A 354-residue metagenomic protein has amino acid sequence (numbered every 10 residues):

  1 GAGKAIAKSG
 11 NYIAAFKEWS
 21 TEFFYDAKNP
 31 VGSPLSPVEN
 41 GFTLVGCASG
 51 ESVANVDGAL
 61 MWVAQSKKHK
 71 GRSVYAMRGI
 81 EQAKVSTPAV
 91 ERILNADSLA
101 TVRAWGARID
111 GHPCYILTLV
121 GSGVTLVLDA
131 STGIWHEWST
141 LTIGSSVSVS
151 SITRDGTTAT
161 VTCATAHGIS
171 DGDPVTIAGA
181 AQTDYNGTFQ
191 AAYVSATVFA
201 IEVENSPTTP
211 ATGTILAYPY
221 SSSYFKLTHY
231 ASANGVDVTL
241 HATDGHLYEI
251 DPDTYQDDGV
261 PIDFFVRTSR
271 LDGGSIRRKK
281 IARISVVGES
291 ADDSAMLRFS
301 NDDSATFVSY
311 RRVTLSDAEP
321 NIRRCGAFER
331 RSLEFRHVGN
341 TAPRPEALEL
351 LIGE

Functional and structural regions predicted by a protein language model:
A2-K4, A104: Domain-scale recognition of functional cores that engage charged ligands
K4, N11-Y12, E51: Beta-propeller and closely related beta-sheet repeat lectin domains
G10, E18, D57-G58, T132 (+3 more regions): Residue-level signal for tight coil/turn positions that link beta-strands
A14-N40: Surface-exposed extracellular loop regions of Gram-negative outer-membrane beta-barrel proteins
E18, A166-S170, E289-S294: Short proline/glycine-enriched turn/loop motifs at strand-loop junctions of beta-rich domains
F24-D26, M77, A178-A180, E202-E204 (+1 more regions): Predominantly extracellular/luminal cell-surface or secreted proteins
L44-L60, A64-S146, A217-E354: Beta-sheet repeat architectures centered on beta-propellers
G144-Y220: Small/polar beta-strand repeat architecture
